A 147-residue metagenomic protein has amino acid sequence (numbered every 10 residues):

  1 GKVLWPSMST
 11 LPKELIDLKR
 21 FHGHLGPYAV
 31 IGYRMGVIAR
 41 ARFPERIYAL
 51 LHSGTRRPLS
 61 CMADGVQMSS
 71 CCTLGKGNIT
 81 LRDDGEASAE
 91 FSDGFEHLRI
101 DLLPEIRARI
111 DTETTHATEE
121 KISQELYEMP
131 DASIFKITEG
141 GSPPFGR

Functional and structural regions predicted by a protein language model:
V3-R147: Non-transmembrane, aqueous-exposed alpha-helical and coiled segments at domain scale
